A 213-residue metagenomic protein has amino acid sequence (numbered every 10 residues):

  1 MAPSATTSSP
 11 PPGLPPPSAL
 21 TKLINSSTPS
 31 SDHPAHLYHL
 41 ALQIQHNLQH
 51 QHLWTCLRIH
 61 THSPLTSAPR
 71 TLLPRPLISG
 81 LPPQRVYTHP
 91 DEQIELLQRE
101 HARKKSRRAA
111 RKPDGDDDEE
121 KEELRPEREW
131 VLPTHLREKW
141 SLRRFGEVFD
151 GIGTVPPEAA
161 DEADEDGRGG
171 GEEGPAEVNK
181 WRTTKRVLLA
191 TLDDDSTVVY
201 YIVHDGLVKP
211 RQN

Functional and structural regions predicted by a protein language model:
M1-P12: PEST-like, low-complexity acidic/proline-rich intrinsically disordered segments, predominantly at protein N-termini
P11-T184: Acidic, polar low-complexity intrinsically disordered regions
E173-D205, P210-N213: Helix-rich interaction surfaces within compact, conserved domain-sized segments that mediate assembly or partner
